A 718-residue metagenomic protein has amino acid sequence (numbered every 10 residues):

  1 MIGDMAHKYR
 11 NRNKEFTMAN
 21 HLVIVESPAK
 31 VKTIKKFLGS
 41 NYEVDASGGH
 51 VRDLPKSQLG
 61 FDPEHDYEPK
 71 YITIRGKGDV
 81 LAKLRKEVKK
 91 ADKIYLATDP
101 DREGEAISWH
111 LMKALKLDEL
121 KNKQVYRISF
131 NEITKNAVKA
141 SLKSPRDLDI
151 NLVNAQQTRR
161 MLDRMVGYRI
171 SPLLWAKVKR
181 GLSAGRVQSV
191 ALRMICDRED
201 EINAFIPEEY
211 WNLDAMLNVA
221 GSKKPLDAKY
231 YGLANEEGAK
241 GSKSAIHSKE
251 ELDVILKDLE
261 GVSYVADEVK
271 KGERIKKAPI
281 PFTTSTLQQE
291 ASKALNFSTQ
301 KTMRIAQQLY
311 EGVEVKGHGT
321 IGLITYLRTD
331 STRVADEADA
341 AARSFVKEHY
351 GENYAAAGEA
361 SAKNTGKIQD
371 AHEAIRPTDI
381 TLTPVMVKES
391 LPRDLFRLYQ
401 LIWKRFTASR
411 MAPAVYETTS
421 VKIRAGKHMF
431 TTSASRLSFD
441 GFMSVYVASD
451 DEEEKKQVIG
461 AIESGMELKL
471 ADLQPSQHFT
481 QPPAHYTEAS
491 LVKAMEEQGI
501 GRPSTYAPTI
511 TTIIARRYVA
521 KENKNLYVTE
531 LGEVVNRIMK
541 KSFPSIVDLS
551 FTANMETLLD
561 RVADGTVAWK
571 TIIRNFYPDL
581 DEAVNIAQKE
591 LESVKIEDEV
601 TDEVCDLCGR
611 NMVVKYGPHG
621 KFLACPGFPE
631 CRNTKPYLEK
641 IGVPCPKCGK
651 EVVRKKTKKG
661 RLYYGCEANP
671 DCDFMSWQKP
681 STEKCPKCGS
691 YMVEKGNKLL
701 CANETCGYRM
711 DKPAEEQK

Functional and structural regions predicted by a protein language model:
M1-R160, G232, K243-I246, D253 (+2 more regions): Intrinsically disordered, low-complexity regulatory segments
A6, R12-K14, A19-L22, K32-T33 (+9 more regions): Basic, low-complexity terminal or inter-domain segments flanking catalytic cores
T33-F37, K83, A106-A114, A137-S141 (+10 more regions): Alpha-helical scaffold elements adjacent to nucleotide-binding pockets in ATP/GTP-utilizing enzyme cores
I133-A215: C-terminal or mid-to-C-terminal helical accessory/interaction module adjacent to the motor/catalytic core
T158-R169, V187, L217-V219, R274-T286 (+6 more regions): Core structural elements
K177-S183, C196-S248, A294: C-terminal helical "lid" subdomain and adjoining coupling/linker elements of P-loop NTPases
E237-I280: Metal- or metallocofactor-binding catalytic centers and their adjacent structured scaffolds across diverse enzyme
T286-S298, V492-R502: Short helix-coil junctions and helix-kink-helix linkers
